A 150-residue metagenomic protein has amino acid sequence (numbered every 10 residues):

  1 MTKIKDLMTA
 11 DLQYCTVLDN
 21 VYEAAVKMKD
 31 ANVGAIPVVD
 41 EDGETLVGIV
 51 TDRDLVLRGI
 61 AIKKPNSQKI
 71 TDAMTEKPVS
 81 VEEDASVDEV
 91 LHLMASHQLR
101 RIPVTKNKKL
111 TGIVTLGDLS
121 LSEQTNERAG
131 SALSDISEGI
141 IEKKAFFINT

Functional and structural regions predicted by a protein language model:
M1-A10, T51-E82, S86-A95, T115-T150: Tandem CBS (Bateman) regulatory domains
L7, A25-K27, E41-G43, A61-K64: Short hydrophobic/aromatic-rich motifs at helix boundaries and adjacent loops
T9-Y14, E44: Short N-terminal leader segment in a subset of presequences, especially plant chloroplast and some mitochondrial
Y14-C15, I49: Active-site-adjacent beta-strand anchor residues
C15-N32, V39, V81-Q98, V104-K106 (+1 more regions): The conserved cystathionine-beta-synthase
M28-A31, I36-D54, M94, I102-G117: A glycine-centered beta-loop-beta connector
